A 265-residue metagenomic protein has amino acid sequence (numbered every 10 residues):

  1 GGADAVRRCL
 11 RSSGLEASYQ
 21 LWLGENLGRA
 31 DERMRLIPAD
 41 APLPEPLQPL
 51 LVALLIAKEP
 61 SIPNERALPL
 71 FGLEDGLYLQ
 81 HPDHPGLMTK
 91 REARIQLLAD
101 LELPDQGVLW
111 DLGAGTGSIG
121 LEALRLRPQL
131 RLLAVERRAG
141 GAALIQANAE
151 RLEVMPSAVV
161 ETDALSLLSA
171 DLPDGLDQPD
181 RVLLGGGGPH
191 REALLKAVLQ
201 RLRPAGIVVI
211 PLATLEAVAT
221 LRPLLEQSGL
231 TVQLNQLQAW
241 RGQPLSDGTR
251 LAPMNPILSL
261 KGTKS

Functional and structural regions predicted by a protein language model:
G1-H84: A contiguous loop/helix-start segment that scaffolds small-molecule binding in enzyme catalytic cores
M88-Q106: Conserved alpha-helix/loop element of class I SAM-dependent methyltransferases that forms part of the SAM/SAH-binding
Q106-G115: Conserved class I S-adenosyl-L-methionine
T116-P128: Conserved SAM-binding loop of SAM-dependent methyltransferases across substrates and taxa, primarily the Class I
Q129-L133: Short beta-strand element of Class I
V135-L176, H190: S-adenosyl-L-methionine
P189-A197: A short, conserved alpha-helix within the catalytic core of class I
A197-L258: C-terminal substrate-binding/active-site "lid" region of AdoMet-derived donor-dependent transferases
